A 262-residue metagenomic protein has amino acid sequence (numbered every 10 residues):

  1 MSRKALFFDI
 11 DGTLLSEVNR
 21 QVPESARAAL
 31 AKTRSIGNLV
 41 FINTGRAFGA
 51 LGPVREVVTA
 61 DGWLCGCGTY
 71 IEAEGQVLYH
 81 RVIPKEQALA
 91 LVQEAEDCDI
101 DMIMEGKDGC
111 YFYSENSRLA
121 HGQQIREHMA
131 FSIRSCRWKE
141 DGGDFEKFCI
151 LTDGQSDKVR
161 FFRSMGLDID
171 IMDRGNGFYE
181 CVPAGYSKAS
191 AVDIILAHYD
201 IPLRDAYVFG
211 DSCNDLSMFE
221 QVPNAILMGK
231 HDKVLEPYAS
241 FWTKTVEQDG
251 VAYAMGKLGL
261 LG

Functional and structural regions predicted by a protein language model:
K4-N19, F219: Asp-based phosphoryl-transfer active-site loop
N19-N38, H80-L89, A130, Y186-A197 (+2 more regions): Short, acidic loop-to-helix structural element flanking the phosphoryl-transfer center in phosphate-processing enzymes
E24-L119: Active-site phosphate-binding/coordination module
T33, T44, F148, V192 (+3 more regions): Residue-level signal for inorganic ion chemistry
V57-T59, C67, S164-L167, Q221-V222 (+1 more regions): Short, structured coil segments at secondary-structure junctions
E94, C98-Q221, K230: Conserved acidic, metal-coordinating active-site core of Asp-based, Mg2+-dependent phosphoryl-transfer enzymes
Q221, A225-G262: Asp-based, Mg2+/Mn2+-dependent phosphohydrolase catalytic module
